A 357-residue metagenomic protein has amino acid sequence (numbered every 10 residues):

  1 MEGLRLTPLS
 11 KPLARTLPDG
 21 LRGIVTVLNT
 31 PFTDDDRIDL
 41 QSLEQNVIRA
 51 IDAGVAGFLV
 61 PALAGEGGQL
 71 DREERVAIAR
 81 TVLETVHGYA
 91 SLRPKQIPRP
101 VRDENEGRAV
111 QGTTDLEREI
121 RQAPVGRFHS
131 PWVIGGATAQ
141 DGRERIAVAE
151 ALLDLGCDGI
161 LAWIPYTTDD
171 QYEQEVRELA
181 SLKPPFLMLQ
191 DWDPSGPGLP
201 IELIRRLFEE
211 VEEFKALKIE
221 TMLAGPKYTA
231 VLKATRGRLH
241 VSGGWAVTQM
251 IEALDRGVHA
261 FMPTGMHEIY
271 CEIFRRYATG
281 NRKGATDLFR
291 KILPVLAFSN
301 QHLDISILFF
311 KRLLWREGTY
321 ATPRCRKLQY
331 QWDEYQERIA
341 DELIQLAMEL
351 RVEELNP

Functional and structural regions predicted by a protein language model:
M1-E2, V86-P131: Intrinsic disorder/low-complexity segments
R5, L9-L13, T26-N29, A53 (+2 more regions): C-terminal alpha-helical cap/extension of soluble enzyme domains
R5-R22, T26-Y89, F128-G196: Active-site beta->alpha loop and helix N-cap motifs at the rims of alpha/beta catalytic domains
P18-R22, T264, D304: Alpha-helix N-cap/helix-start motif at coil-to-helix transitions, marked by capping-box chemistry
L43, R75, A79, R145 (+4 more regions): A general structural signal for well-ordered alpha-helical segments in protein cores
D71, P200, W332-E334: Ser/Thr-centered flexible coil motifs
T85-S91, F128-H129, K183-P185, E210-E213 (+2 more regions): Short helix-capping segments at alpha-helix termini
W192-L303: Catalytic alpha/beta core domains of metabolic enzymes, predominantly
